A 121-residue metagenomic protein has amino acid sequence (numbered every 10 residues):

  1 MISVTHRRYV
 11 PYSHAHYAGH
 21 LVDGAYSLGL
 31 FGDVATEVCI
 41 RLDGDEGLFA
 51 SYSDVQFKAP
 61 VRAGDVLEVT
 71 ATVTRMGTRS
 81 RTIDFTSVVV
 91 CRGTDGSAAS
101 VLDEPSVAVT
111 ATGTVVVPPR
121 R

Functional and structural regions predicted by a protein language model:
M1-F49, A108-T110, T114-R121: Hot-dog-fold acyl-thioester-processing enzymes
Y52-Q56: Short alpha-helix capping/helix-loop boundary micro-motifs
A59: Active-site acidic-Proline motif in GNAT/NAT acetyltransferases
R62-A63, T72-R121: HotDog/MaoC-like acyl-thioester-processing domains
